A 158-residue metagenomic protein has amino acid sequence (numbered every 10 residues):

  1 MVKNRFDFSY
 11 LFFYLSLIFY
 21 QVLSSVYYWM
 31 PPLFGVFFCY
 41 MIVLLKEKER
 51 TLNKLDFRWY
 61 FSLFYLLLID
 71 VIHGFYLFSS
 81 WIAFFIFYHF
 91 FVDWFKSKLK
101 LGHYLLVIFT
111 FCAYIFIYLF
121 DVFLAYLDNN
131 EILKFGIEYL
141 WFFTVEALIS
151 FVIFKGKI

Functional and structural regions predicted by a protein language model:
M1-I158: Terminal, non-globular segments
